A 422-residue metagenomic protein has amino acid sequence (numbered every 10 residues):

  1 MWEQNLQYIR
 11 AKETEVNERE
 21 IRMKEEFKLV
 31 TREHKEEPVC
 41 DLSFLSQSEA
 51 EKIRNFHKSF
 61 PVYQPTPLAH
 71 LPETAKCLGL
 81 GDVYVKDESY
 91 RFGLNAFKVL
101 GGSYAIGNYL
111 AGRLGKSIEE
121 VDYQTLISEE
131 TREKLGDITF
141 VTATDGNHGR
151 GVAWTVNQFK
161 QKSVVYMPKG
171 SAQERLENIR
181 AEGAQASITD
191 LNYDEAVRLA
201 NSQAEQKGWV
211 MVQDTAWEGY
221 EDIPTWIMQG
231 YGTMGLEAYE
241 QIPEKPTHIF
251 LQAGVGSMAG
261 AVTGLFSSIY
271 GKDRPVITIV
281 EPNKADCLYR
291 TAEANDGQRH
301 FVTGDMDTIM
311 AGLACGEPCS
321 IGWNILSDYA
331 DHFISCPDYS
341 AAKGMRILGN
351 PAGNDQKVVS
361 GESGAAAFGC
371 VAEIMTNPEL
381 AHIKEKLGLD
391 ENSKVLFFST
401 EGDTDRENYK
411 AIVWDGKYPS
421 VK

Functional and structural regions predicted by a protein language model:
R19-L135: Positively charged, low-complexity intrinsically disordered leader regions
K24-E25, D194-L199, E218-D328, P378 (+1 more regions): Glycine-rich phosphate/pyrophosphate-binding loop at beta-loop-alpha junctions
P72, P318-L387: Active-site-adjacent helical/loop segments in soluble small-molecule enzymes
L94-I106, E120-D122, Y220-A238, G361-A365: A glycine-rich, Thr/Ser-enriched phosphate-binding loop motif common to dinucleotide/cofactor-binding enzymes
G107-Y109, G149-K162, R180, T263-Y270 (+1 more regions): Alpha-helix C-terminal capping segments
T125-F140, R150-Q203, C287-Q298, E407: Active-site-proximal loop->helix
T142-N157, Q173-L176, A253-T263, C287-Y289 (+1 more regions): Short glycine/serine/threonine-rich phosphate/pyrophosphate-binding segments that cradle anionic phosphate groups
